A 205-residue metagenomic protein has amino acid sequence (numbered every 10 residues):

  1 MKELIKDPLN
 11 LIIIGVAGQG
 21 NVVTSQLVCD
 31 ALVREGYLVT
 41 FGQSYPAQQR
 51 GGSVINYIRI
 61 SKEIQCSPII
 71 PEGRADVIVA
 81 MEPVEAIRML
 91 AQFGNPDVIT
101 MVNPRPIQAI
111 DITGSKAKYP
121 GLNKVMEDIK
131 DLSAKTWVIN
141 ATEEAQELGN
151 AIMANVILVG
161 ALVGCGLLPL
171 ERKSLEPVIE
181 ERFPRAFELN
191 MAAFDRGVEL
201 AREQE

Functional and structural regions predicted by a protein language model:
M1-E205: Active-site cofactor/cluster-binding pocket
